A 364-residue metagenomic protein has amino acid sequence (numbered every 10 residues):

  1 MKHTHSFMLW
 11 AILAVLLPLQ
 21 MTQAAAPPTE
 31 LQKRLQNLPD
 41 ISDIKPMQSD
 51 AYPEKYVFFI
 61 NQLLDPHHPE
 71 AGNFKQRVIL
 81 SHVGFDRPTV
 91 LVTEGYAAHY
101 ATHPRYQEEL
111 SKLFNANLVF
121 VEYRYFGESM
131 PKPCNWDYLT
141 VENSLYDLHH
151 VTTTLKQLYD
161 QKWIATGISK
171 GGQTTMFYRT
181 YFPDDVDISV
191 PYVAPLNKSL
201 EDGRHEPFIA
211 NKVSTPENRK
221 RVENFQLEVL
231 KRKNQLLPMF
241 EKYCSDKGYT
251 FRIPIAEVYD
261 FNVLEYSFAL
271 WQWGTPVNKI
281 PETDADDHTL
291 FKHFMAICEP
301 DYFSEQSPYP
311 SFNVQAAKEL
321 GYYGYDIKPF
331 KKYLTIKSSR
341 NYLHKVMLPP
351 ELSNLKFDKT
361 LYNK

Functional and structural regions predicted by a protein language model:
M1-P28, A210-N218: Bacterial Sec-dependent N-terminal signal peptides
A24-N117: Catalytic-loop region of hydrolases
Y125-W136: Glycine-rich "HGGG/HGxG" loop immediately N-terminal to the catalytic nucleophile of the alpha/beta-hydrolase
Y138-Q157: Alpha/beta-hydrolase active-site loop
Y159-S169: Alpha/beta-hydrolase fold nucleophile elbow
G172-P183: Short glycine-enriched nucleophile-adjacent loop and the immediately C-terminal alpha-helix near the catalytic center
D185-K247: A catalytic-pocket lid/entrance helix-loop region that shapes and gates access to the active site across common
A269-K364: C-terminal subdomain of alpha/beta-hydrolase-fold enzymes, centered on the catalytic histidine and its supporting
